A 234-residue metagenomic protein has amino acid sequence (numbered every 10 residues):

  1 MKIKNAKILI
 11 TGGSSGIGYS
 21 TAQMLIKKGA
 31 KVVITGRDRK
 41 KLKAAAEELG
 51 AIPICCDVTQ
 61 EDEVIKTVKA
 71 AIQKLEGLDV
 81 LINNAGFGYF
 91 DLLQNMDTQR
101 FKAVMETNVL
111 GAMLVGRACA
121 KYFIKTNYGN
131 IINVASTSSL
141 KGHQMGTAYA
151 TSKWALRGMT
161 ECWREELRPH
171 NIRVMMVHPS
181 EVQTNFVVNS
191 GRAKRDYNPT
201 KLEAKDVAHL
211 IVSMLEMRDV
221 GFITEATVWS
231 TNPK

Functional and structural regions predicted by a protein language model:
S14-S15: Conserved glycine-rich cofactor-binding loop
K28-A44: Conserved glycine-rich Rossmann-like NAD(P)H-binding loop of the short-chain dehydrogenase/reductase
C56-T67, T98: The beta1-alpha1 cofactor-binding region of Rossmann-like NAD(H)/NADP(H)-dependent oxidoreductases
L92-L93, R100-K102: Substrate-binding pocket helix/loop in short-chain dehydrogenase/reductase
G116, S152: Active-site helix of classical SDR
S136: Residue(s) in the substrate-gating loop at a strand-loop-helix junction that position the organic substrate next
I172, M176-V177, K194-K234: C-terminal helical subdomain
